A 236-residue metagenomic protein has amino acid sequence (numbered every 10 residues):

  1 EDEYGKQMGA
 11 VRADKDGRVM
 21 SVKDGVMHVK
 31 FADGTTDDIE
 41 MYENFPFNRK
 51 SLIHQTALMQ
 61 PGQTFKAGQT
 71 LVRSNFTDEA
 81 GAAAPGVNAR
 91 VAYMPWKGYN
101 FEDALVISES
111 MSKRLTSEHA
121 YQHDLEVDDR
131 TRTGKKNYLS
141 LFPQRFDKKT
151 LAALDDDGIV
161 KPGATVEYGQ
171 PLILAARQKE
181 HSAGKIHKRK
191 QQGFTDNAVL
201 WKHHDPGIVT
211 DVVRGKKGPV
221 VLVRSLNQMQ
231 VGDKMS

Functional and structural regions predicted by a protein language model:
E1-Q60, K66-S236: Long, charge-dense accessory insertions within large macromolecular proteins
